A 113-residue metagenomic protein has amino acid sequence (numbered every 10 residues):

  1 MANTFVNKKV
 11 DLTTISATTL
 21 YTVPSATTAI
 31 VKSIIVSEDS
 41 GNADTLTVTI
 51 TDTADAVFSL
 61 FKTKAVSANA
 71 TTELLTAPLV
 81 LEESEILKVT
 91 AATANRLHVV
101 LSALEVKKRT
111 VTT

Functional and structural regions predicted by a protein language model:
M1-A29, S33, T90-T113: C-terminal interaction-tip segments
V36-G41, A92: Short solvent-exposed strand-capping/beta-turn motif centered on an Asx-Ser/Thr pair
D44-T45, S59, H98, T112: Generic domain-boundary/flexible-linker signal
T47-T51, V100-S102: Beta-strand signatures of extracellular beta-sandwich domains
T51-I86: Intrinsically disordered, low-complexity Pro/Gly/Ser/Thr-rich segments with frequent PxxP/GP/PP motifs and embedded
